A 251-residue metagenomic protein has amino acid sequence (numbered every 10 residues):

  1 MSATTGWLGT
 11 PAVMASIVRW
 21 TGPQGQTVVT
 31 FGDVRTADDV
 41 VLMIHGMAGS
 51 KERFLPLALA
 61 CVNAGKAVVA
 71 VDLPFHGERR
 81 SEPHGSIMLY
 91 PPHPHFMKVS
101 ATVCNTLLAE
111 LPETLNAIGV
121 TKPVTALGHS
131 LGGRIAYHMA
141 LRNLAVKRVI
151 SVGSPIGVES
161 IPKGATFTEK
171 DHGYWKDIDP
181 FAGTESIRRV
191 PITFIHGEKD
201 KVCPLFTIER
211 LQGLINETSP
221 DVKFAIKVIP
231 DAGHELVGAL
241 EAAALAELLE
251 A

Functional and structural regions predicted by a protein language model:
S2-T36: N-terminal cap/lid segment of alpha/beta-hydrolase-fold proteins
V34-A64, A70-E82: Short, surface-exposed "cap/lid" segments of acyl-processing enzymes
M43-M47, S130, G197: Glycine-rich His-Gly loop
L89-G119: Alpha/beta-hydrolase active-site loop
P112-E169: Primarily recognizes the serine-hydrolase "nucleophile elbow" in alpha/beta-hydrolase and SGNH/GDSL folds
V158-S219: The feature captures the conserved acid-bearing segment of alpha/beta-hydrolase catalytic domains
T218-A251: C-terminal catalytic histidine-bearing segment of alpha/beta-hydrolase fold enzymes
